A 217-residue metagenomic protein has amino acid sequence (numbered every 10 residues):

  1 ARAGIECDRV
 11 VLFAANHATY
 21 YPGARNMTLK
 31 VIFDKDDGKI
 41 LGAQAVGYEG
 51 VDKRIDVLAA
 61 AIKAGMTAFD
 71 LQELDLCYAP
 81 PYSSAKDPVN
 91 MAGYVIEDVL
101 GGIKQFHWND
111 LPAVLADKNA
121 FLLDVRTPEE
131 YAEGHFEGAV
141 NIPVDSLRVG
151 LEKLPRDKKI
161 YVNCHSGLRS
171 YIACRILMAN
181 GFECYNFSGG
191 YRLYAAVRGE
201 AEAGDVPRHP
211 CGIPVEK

Functional and structural regions predicted by a protein language model:
A1-G101: Flexible, glycine-rich terminal cap/loop adjacent to redox cofactors in electron-transfer oxidoreductases
I32, R126-P128: Anionic group-transfer/hydrolysis microenvironments
F69-A120, P128-K159, H165-K217: Rhodanese-like catalytic fold shared by cysteine-dependent sulfurtransferases and DSP/PTP-type phosphatases
